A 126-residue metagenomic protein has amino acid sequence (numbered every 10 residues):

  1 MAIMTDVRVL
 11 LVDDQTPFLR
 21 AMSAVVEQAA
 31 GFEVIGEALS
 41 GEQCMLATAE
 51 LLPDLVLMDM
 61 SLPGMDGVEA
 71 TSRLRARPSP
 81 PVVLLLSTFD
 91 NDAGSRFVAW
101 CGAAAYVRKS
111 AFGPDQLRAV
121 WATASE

Functional and structural regions predicted by a protein language model:
M1-R8, D115-E126: Non-catalytic signal-transmission and effector/linker regions of two-component phosphorelay proteins
T5-F18, M22-V26: Conserved acidic segment of CheY-like receiver
D13, D59, S87: Active-site residues of response regulator receiver
S40-Q43, D66-E69: Acidic catalytic/metal-coordinating carboxylates
L51-L57, L62: Active-site beta3 strand of CheY-like receiver
P63, N91: The feature encodes the CheY-like receiver
V68-S79: Short amphipathic alpha-helix used as the core "switch/output" element in two-component signaling
